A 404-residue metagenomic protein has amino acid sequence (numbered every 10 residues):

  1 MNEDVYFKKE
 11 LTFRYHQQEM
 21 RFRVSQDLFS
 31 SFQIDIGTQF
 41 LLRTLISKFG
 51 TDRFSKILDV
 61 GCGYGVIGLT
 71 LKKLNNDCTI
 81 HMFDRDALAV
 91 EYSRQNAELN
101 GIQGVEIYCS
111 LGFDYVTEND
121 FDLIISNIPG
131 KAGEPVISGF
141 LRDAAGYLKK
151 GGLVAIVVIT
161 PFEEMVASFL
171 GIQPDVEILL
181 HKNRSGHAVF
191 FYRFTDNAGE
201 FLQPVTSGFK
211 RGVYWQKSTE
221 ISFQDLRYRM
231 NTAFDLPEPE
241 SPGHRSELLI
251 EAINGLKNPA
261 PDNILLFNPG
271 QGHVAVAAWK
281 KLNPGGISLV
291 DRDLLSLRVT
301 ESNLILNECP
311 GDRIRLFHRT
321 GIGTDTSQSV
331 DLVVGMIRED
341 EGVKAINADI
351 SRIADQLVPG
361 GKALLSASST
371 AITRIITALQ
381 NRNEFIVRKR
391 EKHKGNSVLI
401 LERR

Functional and structural regions predicted by a protein language model:
M1-Y15, D27-S31, L153-T219: N-terminal auxiliary segments of SAM/dcSAM-dependent transferases
N2-F49, T206-L256: Class I SAM-dependent transferase core
I36-T117, L123-S126, A132, H244-G323: Conserved SAM/SAH cofactor-binding pocket of Class I
I102, V166-L180, R193-A198, I375-K389 (+1 more regions): A SAM-dependent methyltransferase catalytic signature shared across enzymes that methylate proteins
D122-P135, D331-K344: A short SAM/SAH-binding and catalytic strip from SAM-dependent methyltransferases
G130-K131, I159-E164, E339-D340, S368-T373: Short "lid" loop at the C-terminus of a central beta-strand within the Rossmann-like core of SAM-dependent
S138-K150, N347-P359: A short glycine-rich, Lys/Arg-flanked "PGG" loop and its adjoining helix->strand segment in the class I
G151-I159, G360-S368: Conserved beta-strand signature within the Rossmann-like core of class I S-adenosyl-L-methionine
